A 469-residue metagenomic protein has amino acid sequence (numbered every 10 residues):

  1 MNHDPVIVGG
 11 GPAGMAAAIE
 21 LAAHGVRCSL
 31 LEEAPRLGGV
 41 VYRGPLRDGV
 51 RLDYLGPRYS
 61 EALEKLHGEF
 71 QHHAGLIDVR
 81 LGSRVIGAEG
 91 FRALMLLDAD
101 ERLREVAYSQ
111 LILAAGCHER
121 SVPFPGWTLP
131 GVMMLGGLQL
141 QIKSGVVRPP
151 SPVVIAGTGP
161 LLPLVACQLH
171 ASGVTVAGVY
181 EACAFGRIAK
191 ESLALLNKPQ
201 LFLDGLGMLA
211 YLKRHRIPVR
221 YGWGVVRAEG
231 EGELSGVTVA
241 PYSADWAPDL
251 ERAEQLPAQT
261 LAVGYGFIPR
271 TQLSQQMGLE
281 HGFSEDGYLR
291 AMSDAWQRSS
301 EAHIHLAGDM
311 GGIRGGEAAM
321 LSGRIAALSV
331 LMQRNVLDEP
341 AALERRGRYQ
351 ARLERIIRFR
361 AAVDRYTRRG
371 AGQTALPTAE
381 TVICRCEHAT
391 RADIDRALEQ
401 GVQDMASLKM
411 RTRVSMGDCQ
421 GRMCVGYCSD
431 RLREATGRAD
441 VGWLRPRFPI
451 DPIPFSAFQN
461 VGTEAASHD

Functional and structural regions predicted by a protein language model:
M1-D418, R422-D469: Residues forming the flavin
